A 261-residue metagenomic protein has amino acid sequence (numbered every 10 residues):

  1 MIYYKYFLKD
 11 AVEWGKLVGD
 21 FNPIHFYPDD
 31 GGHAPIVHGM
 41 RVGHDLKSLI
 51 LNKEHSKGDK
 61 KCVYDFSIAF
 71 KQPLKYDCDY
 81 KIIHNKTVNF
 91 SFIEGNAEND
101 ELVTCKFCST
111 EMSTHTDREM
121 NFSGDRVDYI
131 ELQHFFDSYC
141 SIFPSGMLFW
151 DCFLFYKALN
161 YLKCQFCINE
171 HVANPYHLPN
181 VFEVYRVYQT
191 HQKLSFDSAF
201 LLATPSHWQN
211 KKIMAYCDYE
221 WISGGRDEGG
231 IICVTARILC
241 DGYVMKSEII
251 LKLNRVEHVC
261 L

Functional and structural regions predicted by a protein language model:
M1-N89: Ordered, small/hydrophobic-rich secondary-structure cores
M1-V37, S113-N174: Catalytic strand-loop segment that frames the active site of acyl-thioester-processing enzymes
I2-Y6, L194, L251: Generic detection of short hydrophobic beta-strand segments and adjacent strand-loop junctions
Y3-Y6, Y27, Y64, Y76 (+9 more regions): Sequence-level detector for tyrosine residue identity
A11-E13, G19, P23, Y27 (+5 more regions): Residue-level signal for well-ordered alpha-helical segments
V12, V18, V37, V42 (+9 more regions): Extended aliphatic helical segments
D29, H33-K60, P144-T204: Active-site helix/loop of acyl-thioester processing domains in fatty-acid/polyketide metabolism, spanning hotdog-fold
D65, F70-D137, L201-L261: HotDog/MaoC-like acyl-thioester-processing domains
